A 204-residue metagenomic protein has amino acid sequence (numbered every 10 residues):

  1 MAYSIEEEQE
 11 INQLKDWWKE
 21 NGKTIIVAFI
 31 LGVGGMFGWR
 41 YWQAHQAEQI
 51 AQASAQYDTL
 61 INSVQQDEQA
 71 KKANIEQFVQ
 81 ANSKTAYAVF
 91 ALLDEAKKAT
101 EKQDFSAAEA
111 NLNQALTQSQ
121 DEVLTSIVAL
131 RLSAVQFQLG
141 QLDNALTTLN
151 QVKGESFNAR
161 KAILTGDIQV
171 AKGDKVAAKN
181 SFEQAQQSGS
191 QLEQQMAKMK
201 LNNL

Functional and structural regions predicted by a protein language model:
M1-L31, Q52: N-terminal positive-inside, membrane-proximal cytosolic segments immediately preceding the first
T24, V79-A88, L116-T125, V152-R160 (+1 more regions): Short solvent-exposed coil/turn linkers within tandem alpha-helical repeat scaffolds
D58-F90: Short extracytoplasmic
V64-Q65, E76, A88-E155: Alpha-helical adaptor scaffolds
A70-K71, A107, N144, A177: Alpha-helical positions within canonical tetratricopeptide repeat
E101, Q138, A171, N203-L204: Register position in tetratricopeptide repeats
